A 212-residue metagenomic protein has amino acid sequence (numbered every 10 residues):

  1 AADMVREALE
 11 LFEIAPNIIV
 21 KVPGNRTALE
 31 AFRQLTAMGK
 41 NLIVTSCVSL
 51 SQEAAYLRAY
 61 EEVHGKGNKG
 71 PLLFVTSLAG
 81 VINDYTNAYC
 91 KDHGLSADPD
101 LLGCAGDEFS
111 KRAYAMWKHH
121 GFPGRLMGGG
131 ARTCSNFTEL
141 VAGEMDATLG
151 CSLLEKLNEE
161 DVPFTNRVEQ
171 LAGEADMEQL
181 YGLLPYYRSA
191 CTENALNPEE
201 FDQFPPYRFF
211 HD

Functional and structural regions predicted by a protein language model:
A1-F32, A37: Active-site beta->alpha loop and helix N-cap motifs at the rims of alpha/beta catalytic domains
E7-E10, A31, A88, D92 (+1 more regions): Amphipathic, alpha-helical segments enriched in basic
P23, K156-V162, M177-L183: Short C-terminal domain-edge/linker segments immediately following a structured domain
N25, C104, F204-Y207: Serine-centered coil/turn micro-motif
E30, M38, L57, E61 (+3 more regions): A broad "ordered helical/assembly scaffold" signature
N41-V44, V48-L171: Catalytic alpha/beta core domains of metabolic enzymes, predominantly
N166-D212: C-terminal extensions of enzymes
